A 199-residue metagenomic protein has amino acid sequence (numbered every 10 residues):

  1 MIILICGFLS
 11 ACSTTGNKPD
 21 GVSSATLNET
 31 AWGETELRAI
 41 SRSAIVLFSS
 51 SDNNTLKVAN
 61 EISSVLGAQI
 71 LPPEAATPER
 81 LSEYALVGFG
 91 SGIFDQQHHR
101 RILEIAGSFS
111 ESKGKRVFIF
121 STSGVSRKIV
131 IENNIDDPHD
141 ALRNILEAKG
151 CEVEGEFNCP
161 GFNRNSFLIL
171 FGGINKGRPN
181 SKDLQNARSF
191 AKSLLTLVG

Functional and structural regions predicted by a protein language model:
M1-I2, L9: N-terminal export leaders
G7-A44, S50, N54-K57, S64-Q69 (+3 more regions): FMN-binding flavodoxin-like domain, especially the glycine-rich phosphate-binding loop
P72-E74: Short loop/edge segments at beta-strand edges and connector loops that shape dinucleotide/nucleotide cofactor-binding
T77-S82: Short amphipathic alpha-helix with an adjacent loop that forms part of the alpha/beta core around
